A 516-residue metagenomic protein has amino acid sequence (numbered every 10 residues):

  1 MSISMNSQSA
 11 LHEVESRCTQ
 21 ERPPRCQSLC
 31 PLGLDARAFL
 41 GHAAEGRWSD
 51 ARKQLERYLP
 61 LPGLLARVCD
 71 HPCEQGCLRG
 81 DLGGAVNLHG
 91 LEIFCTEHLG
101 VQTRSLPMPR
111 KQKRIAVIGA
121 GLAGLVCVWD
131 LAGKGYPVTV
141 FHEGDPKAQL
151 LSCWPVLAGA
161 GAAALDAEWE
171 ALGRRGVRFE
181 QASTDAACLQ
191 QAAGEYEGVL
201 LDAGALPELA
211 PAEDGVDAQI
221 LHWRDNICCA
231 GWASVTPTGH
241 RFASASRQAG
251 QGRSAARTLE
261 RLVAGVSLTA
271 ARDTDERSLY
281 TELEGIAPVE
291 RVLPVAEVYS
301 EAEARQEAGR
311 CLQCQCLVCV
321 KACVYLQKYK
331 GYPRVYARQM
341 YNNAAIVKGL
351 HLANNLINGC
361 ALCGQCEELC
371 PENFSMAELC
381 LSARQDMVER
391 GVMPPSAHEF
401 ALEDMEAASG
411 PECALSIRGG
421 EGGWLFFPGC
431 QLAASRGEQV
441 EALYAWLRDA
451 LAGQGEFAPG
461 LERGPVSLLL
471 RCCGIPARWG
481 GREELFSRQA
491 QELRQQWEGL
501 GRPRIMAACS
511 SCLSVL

Functional and structural regions predicted by a protein language model:
M1-L106, G198-G359: Ferredoxin-type iron-sulfur electron-transfer modules and their immediate structural context
P24-Q27, R37-E197, K330-V515: Iron-sulfur-cluster electron-transfer modules
L209-P211, T238, A322, A434-R436 (+2 more regions): Short helix/loop capping segments that flank catalytic or ligand/cofactor-binding pockets
